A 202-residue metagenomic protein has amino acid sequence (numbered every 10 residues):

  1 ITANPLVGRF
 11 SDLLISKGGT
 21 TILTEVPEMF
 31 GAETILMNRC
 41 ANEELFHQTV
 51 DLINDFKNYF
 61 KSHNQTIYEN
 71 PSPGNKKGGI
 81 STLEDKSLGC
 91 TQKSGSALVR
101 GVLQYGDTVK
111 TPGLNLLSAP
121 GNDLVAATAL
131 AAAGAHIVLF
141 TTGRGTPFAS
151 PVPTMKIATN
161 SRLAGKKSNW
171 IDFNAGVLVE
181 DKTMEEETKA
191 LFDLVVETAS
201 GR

Functional and structural regions predicted by a protein language model:
I1-R202: Anaerobic metallocofactor- and corrinoid-dependent redox/one-carbon enzyme cores, especially those from methanogenesis
